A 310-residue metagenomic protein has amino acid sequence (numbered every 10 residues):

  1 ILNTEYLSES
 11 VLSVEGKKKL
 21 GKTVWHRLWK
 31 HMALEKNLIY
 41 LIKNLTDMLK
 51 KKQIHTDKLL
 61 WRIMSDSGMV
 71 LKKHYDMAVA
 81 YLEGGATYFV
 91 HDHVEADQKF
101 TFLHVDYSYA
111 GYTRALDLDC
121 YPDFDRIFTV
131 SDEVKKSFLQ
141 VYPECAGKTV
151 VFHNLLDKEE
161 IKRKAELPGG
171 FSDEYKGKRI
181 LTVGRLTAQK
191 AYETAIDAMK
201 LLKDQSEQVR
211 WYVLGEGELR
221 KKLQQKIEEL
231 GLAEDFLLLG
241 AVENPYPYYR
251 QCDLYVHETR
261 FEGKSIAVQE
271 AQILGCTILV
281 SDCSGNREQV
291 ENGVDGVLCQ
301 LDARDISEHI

Functional and structural regions predicted by a protein language model:
Q98-H104, S108, D123-K164: Donor nucleotide-sugar binding/catalytic pocket of nucleotide-sugar-dependent glycosyltransferases
R163-R179, K203-D204: Nucleotide-sugar donor-binding and catalytic loop/hinge architecture of NDP-sugar-dependent glycosyltransferases
K178-L201, E218-Q224: A conserved mid-protein helix/loop that constitutes part of the nucleotide-sugar donor-binding site
A241, R260: Aromatic "clamp/platform" in nucleotide-sugar-dependent glycosyltransferases that forms part of the donor/acceptor
Y246, K264-I273, R287-E288, V294: Short alpha-helical segment that forms part of, or immediately flanks, the ligand-binding pocket in carbohydrate-active
T277-V280: Short hydrophobic beta-strand element within catalytic cores of glycosyltransferases and related nucleotide-activated
N292-G293, V297-A303: Conserved acidic donor-binding segment of nucleotide-sugar-dependent glycosyltransferases
